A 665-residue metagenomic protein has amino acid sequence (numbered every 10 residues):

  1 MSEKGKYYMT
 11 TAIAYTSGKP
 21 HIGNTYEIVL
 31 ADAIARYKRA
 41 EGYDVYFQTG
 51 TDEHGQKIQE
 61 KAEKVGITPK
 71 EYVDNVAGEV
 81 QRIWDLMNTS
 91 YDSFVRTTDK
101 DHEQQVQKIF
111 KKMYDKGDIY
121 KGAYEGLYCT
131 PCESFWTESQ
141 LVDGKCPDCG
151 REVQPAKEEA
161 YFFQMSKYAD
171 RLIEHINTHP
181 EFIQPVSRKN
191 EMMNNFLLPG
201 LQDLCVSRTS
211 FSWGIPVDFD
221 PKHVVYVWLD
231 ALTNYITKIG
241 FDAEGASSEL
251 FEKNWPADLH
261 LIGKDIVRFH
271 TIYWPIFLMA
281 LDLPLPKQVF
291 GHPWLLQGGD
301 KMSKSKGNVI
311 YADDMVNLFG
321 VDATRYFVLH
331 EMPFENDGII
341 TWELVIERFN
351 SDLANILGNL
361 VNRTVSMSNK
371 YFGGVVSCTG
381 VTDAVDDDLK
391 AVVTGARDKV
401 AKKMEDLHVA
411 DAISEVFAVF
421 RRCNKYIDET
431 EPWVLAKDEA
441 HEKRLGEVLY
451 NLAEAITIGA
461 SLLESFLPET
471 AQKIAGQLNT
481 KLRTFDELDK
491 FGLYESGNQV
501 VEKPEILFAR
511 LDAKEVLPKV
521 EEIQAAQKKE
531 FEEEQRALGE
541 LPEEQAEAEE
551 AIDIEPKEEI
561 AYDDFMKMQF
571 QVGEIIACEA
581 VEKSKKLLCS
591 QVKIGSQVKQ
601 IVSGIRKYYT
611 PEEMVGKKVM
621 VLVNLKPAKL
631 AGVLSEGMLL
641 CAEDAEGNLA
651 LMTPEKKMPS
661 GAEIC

Functional and structural regions predicted by a protein language model:
M1-E3, Y37-D44, K64-V65, P69 (+8 more regions): Secondary-structure transition/capping motifs at alpha-helix termini and the adjoining loop/turn into the next element
S2-T49, D101-Q105, C149, P155-K370 (+1 more regions): Structured secondary-structure scaffolds
S2-V76, S93-F110, D115, C132 (+5 more regions): N-terminal catalytic cores of NTP/NDP-binding nucleotidyl/phosphoryl-transfer enzymes
A77-D92: A glycine-rich helix N-cap at a beta->alpha junction
K116-A169, I173: Cys/His-rich short segments
K121, E343-V381, V392-V500, L622: Helix-rich, typically C-terminal accessory recognition domains appended to large enzymatic cores
A471-D564: Intrinsic disorder at enzyme termini
E543-C665: Phosphate-backbone binding interfaces of nucleic-acid-interacting proteins
